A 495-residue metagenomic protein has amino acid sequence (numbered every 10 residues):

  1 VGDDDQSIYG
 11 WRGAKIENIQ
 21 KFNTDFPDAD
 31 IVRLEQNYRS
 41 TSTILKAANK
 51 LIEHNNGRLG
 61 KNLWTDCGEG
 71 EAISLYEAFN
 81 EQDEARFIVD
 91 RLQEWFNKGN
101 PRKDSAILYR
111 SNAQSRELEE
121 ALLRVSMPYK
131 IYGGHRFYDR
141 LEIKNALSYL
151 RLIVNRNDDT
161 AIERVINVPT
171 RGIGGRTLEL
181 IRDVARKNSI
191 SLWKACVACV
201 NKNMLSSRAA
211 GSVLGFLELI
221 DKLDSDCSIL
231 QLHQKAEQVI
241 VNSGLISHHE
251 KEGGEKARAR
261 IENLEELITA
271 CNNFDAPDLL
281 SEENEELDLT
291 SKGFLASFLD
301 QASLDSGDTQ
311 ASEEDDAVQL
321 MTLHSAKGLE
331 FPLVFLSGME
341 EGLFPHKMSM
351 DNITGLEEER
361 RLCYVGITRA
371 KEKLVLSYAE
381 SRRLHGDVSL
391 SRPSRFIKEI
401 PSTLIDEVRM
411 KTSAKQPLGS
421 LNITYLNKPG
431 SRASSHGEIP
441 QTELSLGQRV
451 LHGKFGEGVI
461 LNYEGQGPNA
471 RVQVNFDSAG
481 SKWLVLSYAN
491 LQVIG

Functional and structural regions predicted by a protein language model:
V1-Q20, Q36-S40, V239: Conserved helicase NTPase motor core
D5-R12, R39-S40, I131-V154, I166: Short alpha-helix plus adjacent loop in nuclease-associated cores
P27-D30, E35-P128, R151-N155, C227-I229 (+1 more regions): Helicase P-loop NTPase motor core
G57-R58, K327-P332, G467: Short, flexible loop/turn motifs enriched in small residues
E69-G70, D315, G467-P468: Short acidic/glycine-enriched loop/turn segments that link adjacent beta-strands
P101, S115-M127, R140, L147-D406 (+1 more regions): Conserved helicase C-terminal RecA-like lobe
N284-E286, I400-R471, S478-W483, S487-G495: Acidic, low-complexity intrinsically disordered tails
